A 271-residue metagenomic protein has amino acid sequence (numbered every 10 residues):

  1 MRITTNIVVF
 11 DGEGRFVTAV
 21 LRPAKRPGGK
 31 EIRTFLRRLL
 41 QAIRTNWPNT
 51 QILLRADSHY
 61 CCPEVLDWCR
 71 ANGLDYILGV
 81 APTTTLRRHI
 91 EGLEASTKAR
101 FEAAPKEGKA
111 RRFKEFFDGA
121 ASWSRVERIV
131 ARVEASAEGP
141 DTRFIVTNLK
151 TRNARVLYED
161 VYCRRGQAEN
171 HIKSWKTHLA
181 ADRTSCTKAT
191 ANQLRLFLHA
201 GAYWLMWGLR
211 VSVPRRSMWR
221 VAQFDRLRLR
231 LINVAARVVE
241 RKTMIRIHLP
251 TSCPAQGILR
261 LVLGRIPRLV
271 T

Functional and structural regions predicted by a protein language model:
M1-W47: Electropositive, glycine- and tryptophan-enriched low-complexity nucleic-acid-binding patches
G14, I52-C61, Y76, I145 (+3 more regions): Short, conserved catalytic/metal-binding motifs centered on acidic residues
L54-C62, P82-T84, T190: Acidic, metal-coordinating catalytic cores used for nucleic-acid/nucleotide bond scission and strand-transfer chemistry
C62-D67, R87-E91: A short acidic (Asp/Glu
L66-D75: Short, surface-exposed basic-aromatic patches at helix termini and helix-loop junctions that form
D75-T177, A236, V262-T271: An anionic, glycine-rich sequence signature occurring as long contiguous blocks
R155-L194, L198, A202-R210: Short amphipathic alpha-helical "interface-anchor" segments enriched in bulky aromatics
L205-T271: A short, flexible helix-boundary coil/loop motif
